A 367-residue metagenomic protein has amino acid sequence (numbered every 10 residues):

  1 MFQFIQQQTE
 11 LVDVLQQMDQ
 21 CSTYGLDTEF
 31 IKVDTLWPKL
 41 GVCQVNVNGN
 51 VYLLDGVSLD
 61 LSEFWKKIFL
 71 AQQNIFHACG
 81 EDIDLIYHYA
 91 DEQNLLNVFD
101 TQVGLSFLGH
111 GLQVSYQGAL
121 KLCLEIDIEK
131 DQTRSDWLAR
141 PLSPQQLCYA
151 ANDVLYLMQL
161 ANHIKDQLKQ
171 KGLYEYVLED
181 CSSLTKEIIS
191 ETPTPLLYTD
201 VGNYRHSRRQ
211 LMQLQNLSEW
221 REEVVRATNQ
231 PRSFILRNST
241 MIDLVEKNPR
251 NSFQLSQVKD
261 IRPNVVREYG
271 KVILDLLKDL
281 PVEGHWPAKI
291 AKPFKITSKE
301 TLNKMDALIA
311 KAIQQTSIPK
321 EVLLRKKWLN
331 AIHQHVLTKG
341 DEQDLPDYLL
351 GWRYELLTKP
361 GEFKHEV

Functional and structural regions predicted by a protein language model:
M1-G118, L122: Conserved RNase H-like, two-metal-ion catalytic cores of nucleic-acid enzymes
I5-T9, G80, A151, I235 (+1 more regions): Conserved phosphate-coordination/catalytic loops
Q8, V14, V33-K39, V45 (+11 more regions): Surface-exposed loop/turn and secondary-structure junction residues enriched for glycine/proline
Q20, G49, E92-Q93, I126 (+3 more regions): Short, well-ordered coil loops that connect the C-terminus of an alpha-helix to the N-terminus of a beta-strand
Q73-G172, C181-T185: Internal, well-ordered alpha/beta segment that forms a basic, Gly-enriched binding/recognition surface
P144, I164-V367: Accessory DNA-binding and partner-docking regions appended to nucleic-acid-acting proteins, especially the terminal
